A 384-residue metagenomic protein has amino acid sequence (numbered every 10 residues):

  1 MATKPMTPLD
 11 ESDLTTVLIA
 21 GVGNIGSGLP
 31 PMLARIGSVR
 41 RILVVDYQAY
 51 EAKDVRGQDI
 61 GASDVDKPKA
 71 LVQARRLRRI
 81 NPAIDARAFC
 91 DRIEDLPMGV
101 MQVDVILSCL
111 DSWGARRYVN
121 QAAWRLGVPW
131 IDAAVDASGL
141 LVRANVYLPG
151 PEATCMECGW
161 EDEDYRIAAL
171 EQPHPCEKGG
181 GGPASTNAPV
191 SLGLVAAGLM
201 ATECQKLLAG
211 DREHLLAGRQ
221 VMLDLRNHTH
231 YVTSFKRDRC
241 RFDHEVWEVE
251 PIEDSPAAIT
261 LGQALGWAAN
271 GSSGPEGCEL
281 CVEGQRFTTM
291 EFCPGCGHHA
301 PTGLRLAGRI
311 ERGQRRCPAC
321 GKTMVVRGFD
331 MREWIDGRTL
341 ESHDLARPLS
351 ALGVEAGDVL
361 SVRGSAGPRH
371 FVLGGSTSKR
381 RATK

Functional and structural regions predicted by a protein language model:
M1-K384: Adenine nucleotide-associated cytosolic modules
